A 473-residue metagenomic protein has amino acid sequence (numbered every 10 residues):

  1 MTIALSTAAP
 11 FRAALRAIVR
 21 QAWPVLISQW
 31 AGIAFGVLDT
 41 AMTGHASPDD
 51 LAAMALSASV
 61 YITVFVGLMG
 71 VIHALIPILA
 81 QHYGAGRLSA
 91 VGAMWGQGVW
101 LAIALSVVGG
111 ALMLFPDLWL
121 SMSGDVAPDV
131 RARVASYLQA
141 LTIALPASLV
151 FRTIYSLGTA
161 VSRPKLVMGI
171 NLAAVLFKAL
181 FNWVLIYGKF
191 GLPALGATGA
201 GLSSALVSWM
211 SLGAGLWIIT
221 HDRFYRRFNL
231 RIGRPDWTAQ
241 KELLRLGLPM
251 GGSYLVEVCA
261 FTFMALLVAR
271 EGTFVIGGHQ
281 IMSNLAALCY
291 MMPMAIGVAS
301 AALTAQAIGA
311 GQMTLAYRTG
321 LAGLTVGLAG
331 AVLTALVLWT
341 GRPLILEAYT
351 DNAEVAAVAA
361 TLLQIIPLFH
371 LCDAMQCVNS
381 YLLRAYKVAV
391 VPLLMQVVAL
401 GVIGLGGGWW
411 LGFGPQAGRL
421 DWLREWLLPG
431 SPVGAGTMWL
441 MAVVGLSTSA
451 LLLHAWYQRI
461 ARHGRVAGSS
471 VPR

Functional and structural regions predicted by a protein language model:
M1-V25, L79-P146, L192-L248, T304-F369 (+1 more regions): Short alpha-helical transmembrane segments in multi-pass integral membrane proteins
P10-A41, H45-A46, S59-G70, A74 (+7 more regions): N-terminal transmembrane alpha-helices
R20-D39, A140, A144, F151 (+6 more regions): Transmembrane helical elements of multi-pass membrane transporters/channels
I33-A52, L120-P128, V184-L195, L255-L288 (+2 more regions): Helix-terminus/linker motif at the lipid-water interface of multi-pass membrane proteins
P48-S59, V134, L138, G201 (+3 more regions): Small-residue hotspots at the loop-to-helix junctions and early N-terminal turns of transmembrane alpha-helices
L51-L114, F151-S162, L166-V167, G278-R342 (+2 more regions): Small-residue-rich hydrophobic transmembrane alpha-helices
M69-I72, I76, L141-T159, V167-V175 (+5 more regions): Short runs within selected transmembrane alpha-helices of multi-pass transporters and secretion channels
M113, N182, I186, G215-I219 (+6 more regions): Structural signal for membrane-spanning alpha-helices in multi-pass inner-membrane proteins, emphasizing helix cores
